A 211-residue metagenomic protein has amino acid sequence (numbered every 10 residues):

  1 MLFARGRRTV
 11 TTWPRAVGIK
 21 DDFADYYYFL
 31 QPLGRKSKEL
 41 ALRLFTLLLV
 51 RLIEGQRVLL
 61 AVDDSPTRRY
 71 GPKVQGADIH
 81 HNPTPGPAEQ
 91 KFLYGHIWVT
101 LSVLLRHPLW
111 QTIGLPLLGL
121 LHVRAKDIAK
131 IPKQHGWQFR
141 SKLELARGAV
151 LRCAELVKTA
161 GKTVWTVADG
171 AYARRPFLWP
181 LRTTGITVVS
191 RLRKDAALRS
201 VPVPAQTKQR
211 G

Functional and structural regions predicted by a protein language model:
M1-L33, K38, L44: Gly/serine-rich nucleotide phosphate-binding loop at the start of the catalytic core of nucleotide/ADP-ribose-handling
F3, T12, A16, P87-K91 (+2 more regions): Short, charged/polar micro-motifs that form catalytic or ligand-binding hotspots
W13, V58-Y70, L101, W165-A173 (+1 more regions): Short, conserved catalytic/metal-binding motifs centered on acidic residues
F23-Y28, T84-T163: Electropositive, glycine- and tryptophan-enriched low-complexity nucleic-acid-binding patches
L33-V123: Active-site-proximal, Lys/Arg-enriched surface segment that forms a nucleic-acid-binding/basic interface patch
K130-G211: An internal, acidic/charged active-site-proximal segment that coordinates divalent cations and/or engages
